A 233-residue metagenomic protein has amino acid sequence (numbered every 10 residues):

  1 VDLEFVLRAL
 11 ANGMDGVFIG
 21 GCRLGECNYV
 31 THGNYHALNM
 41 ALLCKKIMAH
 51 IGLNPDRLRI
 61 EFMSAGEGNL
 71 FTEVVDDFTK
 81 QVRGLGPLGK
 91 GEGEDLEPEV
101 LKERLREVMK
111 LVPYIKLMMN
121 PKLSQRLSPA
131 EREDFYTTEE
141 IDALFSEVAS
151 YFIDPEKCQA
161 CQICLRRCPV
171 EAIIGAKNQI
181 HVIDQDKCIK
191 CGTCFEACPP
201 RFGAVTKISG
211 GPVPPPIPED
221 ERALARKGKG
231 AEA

Functional and structural regions predicted by a protein language model:
V1-E147, V213-P215, L224-A225, G230-A233: Iron-sulfur-associated redox domains of electron-transfer enzymes in respiratory and anaerobic energy metabolism
G25-C27, A160, K190: Flexible loop/turn segments at secondary-structure boundaries
G52-P55, Q185-K187, C191-T206, A223-A233: Short Fe-S-cluster ligation motifs
Q159-V182, T193-V213: Iron-sulfur cluster-binding cysteine motifs and their immediate structural context in ferredoxin-like electron-transfer
